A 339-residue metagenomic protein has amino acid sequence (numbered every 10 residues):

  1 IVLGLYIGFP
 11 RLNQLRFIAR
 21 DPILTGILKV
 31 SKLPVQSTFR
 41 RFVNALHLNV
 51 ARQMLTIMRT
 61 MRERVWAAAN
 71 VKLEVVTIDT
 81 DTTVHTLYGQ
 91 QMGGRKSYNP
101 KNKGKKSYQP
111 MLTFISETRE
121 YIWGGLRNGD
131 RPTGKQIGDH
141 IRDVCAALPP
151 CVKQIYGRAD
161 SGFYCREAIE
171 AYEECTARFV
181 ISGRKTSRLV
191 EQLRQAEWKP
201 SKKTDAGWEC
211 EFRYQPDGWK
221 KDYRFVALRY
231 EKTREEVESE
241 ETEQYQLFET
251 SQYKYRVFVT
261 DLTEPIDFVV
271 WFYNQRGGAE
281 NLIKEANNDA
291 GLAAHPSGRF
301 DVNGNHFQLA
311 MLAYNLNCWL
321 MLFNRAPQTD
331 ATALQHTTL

Functional and structural regions predicted by a protein language model:
I1, L15, L33-V35, F39 (+7 more regions): Short, conserved catalytic/metal-binding motifs centered on acidic residues
I1-K72, W123-G124, D139-S161, R166-A177 (+2 more regions): Short alpha-helical elements
L15, V269-N305, L309, A313-N317: Short amphipathic alpha-helical "interface-anchor" segments enriched in bulky aromatics
L24-T25, H85-L87, E120, D130-R131 (+9 more regions): Flexible loop/turn segments at secondary-structure boundaries
R40-L112: Active-site-proximal, Lys/Arg-enriched surface segment that forms a nucleic-acid-binding/basic interface patch
P100-P150: Electropositive, glycine- and tryptophan-enriched low-complexity nucleic-acid-binding patches
R178-L282, A286-N288: An anionic, glycine-rich sequence signature occurring as long contiguous blocks
L316-L339: A short, flexible helix-boundary coil/loop motif
